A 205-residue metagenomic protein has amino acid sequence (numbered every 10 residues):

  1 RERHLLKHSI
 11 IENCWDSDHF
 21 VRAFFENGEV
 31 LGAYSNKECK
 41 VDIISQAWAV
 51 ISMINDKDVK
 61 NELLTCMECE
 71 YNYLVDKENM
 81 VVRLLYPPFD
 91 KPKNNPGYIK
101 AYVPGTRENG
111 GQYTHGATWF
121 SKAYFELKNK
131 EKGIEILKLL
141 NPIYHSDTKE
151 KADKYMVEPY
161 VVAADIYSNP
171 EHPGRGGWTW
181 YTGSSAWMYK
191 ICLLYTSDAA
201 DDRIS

Functional and structural regions predicted by a protein language model:
R1-P96, K138, P142-E171: Catalytic cores of carbohydrate-active enzymes
R1-R3, K7, Q112-Y144: Extended amphipathic alpha-helical segments enriched in small hydrophobics
E2, E62-T65, K132, W187 (+1 more regions): Charged catalytic carboxylate motif
E29-A47, I51-S52, I99-A117, K122 (+2 more regions): Solvent-exposed loop and edge beta-strand segments that line ligand/cofactor-binding and catalytic clefts
V50, T118-S121, I134, Y189-L193: Predominant activation on well-ordered alpha-helical scaffold segments within soluble catalytic domains
L127, S185-C192: C-terminal catalytic subdomain
Y189-K190, R203-S205: C-terminal low-complexity, glycine/proline- and small-hydrophobic-enriched intrinsically disordered tails that act as
Y195, A199-I204: Single conserved hydrophobic/aromatic residue that forms the stacking wall/gate of nucleotide- or nucleobase-binding
